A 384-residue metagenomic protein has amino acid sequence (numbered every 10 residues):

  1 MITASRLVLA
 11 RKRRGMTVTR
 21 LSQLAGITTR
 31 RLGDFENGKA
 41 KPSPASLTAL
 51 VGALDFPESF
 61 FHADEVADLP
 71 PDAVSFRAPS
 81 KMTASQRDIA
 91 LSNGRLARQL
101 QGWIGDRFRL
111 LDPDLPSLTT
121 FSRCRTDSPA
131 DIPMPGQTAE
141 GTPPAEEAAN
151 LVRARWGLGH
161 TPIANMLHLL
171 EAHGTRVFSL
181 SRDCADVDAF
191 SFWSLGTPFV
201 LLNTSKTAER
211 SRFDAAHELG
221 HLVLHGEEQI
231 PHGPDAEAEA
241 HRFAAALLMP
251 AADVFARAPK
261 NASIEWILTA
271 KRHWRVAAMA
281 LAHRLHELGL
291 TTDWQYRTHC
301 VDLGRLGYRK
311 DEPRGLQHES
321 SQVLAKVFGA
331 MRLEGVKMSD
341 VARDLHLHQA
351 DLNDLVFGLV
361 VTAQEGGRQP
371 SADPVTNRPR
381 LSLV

Functional and structural regions predicted by a protein language model:
M1-V384: Short juxta-domain linker segments that transition from a proline/glycine-rich, charged coil into a short amphipathic
